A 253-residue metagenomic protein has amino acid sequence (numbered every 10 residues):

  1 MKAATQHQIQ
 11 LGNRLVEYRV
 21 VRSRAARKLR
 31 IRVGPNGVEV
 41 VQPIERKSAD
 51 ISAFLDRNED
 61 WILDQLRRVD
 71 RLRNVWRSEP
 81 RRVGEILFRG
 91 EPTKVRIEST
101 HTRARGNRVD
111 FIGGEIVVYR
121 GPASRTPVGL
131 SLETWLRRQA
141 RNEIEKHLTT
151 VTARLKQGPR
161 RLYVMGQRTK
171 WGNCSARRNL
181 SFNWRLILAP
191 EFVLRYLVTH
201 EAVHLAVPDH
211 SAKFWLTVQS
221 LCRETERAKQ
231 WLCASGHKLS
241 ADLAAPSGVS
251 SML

Functional and structural regions predicted by a protein language model:
M1-Y196, L205-L253: Active-site-proximal or metal-binding-adjacent scaffold patches in catalytic folds
E201: Walker B catalytic acidic pair
